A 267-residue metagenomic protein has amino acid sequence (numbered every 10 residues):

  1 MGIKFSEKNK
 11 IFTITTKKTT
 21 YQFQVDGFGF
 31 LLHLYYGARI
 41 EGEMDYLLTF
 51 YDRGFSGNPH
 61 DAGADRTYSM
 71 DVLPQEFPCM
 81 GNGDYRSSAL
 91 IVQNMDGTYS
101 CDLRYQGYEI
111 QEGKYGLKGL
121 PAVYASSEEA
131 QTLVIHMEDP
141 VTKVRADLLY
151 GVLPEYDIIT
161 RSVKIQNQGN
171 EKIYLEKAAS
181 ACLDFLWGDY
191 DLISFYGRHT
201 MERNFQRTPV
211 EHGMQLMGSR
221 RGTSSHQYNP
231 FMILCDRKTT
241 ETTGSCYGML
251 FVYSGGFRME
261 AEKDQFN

Functional and structural regions predicted by a protein language model:
F5, K10-T13, Y21, L31-N267: Polysaccharide-binding surfaces and accessory modules of carbohydrate-active proteins
Q24: Contiguous, structured surface segment used for ligand recognition
